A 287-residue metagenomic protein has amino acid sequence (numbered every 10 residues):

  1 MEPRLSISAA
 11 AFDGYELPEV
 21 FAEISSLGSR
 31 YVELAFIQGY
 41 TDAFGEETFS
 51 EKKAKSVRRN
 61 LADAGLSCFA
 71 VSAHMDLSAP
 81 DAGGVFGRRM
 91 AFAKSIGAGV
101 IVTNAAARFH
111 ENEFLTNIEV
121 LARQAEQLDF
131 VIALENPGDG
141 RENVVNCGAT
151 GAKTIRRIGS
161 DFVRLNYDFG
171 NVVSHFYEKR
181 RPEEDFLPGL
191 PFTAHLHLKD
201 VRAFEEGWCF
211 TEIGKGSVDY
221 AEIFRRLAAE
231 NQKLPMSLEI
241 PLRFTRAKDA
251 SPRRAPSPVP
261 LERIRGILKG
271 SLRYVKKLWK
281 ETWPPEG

Functional and structural regions predicted by a protein language model:
M1-A9, D13-Y31, K55-R58, A62-A64 (+2 more regions): Histidine-acidic metal/acid-base catalytic patches
A11, H74, G138: Residue-level signal for short, function-critical loop segments
F12, I118, A122, A133-N136: Conserved short hydrophobic patches within well-ordered secondary structure
G14-Y15, A79-P80, R108-N112, R141 (+1 more regions): Loop/helix-junction capping segments adjacent to catalytic residues or to phosphate/diphosphate-binding pockets
R30-E119, E126-V131, N171, Q232-L238 (+1 more regions): Structural motif corresponding to the early beta-alpha repeats
N104-H110, N136-N143, N171-S174, W208-T211: Surface-exposed cleft-lining segments at the edges of enzyme active sites
L128-L134, D161-N166: Short, structured loop/turn "capping" segments at alpha-beta junctions
